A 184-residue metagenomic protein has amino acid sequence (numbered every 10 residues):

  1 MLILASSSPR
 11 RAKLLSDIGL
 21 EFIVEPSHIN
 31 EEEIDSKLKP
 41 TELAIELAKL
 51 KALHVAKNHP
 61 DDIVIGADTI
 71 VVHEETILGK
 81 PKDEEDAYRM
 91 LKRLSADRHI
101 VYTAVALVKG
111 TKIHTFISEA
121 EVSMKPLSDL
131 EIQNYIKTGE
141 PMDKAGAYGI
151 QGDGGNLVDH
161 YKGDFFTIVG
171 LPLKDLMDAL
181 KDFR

Functional and structural regions predicted by a protein language model:
M1-L20, P26: N-terminal beta1-alpha1 ligand-phosphate binding loop
L2, L38-R184: Anionic-ligand binding patches
P9, I29, K112: Short, glycine/serine-rich, charged loops/turns that create anion-binding and catalytic segments at active sites
S16, I34, Q133: A short local structural element in Rossmann-fold oxidoreductases
L20-I23, K82-E84: Glycine-rich, phosphate-binding/catalytic loops in enzymes
I23-E33: A short beta-strand-loop structural module common to alpha/beta enzyme folds
